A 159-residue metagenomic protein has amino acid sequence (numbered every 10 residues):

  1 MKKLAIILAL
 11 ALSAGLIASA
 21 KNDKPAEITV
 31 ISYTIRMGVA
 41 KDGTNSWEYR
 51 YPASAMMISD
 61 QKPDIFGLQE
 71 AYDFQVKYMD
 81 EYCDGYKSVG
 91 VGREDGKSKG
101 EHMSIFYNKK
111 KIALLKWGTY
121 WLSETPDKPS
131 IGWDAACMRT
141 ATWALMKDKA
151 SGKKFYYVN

Functional and structural regions predicted by a protein language model:
M1-P25: Bacterial Sec-dependent N-terminal signal peptides
K2-K3, R36, R50, R139: Basic side chains
A5-I6, V39, A53, T142: Sequence-pattern detector for short linear motifs and compositional/periodic biases rather than a specific fold
A18-Y82, D95-G100: N-terminal, active-site-proximal structural segment of metallo-dependent hydrolase catalytic domains
I65-Y156: Structured beta-strand-rich core segments of catalytic domains in phosphoester-bond hydrolases
